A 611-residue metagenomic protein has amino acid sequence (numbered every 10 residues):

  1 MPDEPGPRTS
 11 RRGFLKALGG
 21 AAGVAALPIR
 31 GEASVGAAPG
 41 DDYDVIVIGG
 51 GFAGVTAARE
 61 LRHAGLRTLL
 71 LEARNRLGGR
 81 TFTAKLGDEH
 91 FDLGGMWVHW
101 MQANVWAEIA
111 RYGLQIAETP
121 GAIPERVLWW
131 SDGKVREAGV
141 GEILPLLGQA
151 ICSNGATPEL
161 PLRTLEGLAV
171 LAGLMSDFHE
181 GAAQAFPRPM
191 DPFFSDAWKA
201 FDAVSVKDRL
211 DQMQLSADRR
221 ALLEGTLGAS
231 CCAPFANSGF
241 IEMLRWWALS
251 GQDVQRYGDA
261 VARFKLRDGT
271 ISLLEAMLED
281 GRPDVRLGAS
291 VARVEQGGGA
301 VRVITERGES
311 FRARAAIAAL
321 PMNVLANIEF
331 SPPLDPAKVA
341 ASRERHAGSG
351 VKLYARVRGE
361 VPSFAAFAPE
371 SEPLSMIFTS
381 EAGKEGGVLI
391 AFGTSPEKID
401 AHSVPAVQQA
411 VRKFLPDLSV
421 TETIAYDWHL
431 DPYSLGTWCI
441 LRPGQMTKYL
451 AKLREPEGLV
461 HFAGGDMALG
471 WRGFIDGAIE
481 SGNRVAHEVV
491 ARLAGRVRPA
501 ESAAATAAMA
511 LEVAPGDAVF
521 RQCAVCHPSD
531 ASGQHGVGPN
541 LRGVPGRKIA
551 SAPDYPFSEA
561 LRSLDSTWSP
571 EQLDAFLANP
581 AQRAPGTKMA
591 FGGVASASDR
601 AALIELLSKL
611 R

Functional and structural regions predicted by a protein language model:
P2-A507: FAD-dinucleotide binding site
L18, L320, P545-K548, L577 (+1 more regions): Hydrophobic aliphatic residues
Q102, W106, K207, L274 (+7 more regions): Extracytoplasmic/secreted envelope proteins and their assembly/folding machinery, especially bacterial periplasmic
W247-V254, V544, K548-S551, P580-A584: A short secondary-structure junction motif
A508-S532, L541, L603: Sequence/structural segment immediately N-terminal to covalent heme-attachment motifs in c-type and related
D517, P528-P570, A590-G593: Gly/Gly-Pro-rich "capping" loops immediately C-terminal to redox-active cysteine motifs in periplasmic/lumenal
T567-R611: C-terminal capping alpha-helices of c-type cytochrome domains
